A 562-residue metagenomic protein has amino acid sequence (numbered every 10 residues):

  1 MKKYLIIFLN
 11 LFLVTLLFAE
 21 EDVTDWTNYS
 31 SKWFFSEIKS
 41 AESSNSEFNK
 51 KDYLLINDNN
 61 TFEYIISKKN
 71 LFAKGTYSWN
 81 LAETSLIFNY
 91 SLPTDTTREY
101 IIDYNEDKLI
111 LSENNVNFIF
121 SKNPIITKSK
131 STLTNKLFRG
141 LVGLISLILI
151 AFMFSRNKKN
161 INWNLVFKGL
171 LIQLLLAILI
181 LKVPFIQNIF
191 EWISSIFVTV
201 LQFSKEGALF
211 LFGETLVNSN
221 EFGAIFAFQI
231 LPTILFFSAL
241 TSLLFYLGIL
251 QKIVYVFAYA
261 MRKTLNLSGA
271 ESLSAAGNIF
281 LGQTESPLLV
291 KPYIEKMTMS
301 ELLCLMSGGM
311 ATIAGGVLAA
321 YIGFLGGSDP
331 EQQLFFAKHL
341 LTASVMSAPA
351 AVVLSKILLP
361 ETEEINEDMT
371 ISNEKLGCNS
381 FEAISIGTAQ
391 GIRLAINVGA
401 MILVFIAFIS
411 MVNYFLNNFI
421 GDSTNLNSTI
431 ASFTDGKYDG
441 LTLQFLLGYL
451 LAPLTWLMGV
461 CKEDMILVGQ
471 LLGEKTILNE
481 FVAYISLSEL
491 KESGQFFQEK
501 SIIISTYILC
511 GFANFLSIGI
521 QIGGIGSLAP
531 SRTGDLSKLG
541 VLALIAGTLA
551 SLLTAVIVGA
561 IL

Functional and structural regions predicted by a protein language model:
M1-W26, S30: Bacterial Sec-dependent N-terminal signal peptides
E21-Y29, K39-I87, L92-P93: N-terminal glycine/threonine-rich, aromatic-flanked beta-hairpin/loop signature
S36-I38, F48, V116-A227, E382-S385 (+2 more regions): N-terminal alpha-helical transmembrane segments of multi-pass membrane transport and channel/translocase proteins
G143-S155, G169-L181, I234-L243, G315-G323 (+5 more regions): Hydrophobic core segments of alpha-helical transmembrane domains in multi-pass membrane transport and ion-translocation
N162, F167-L170, I178-L211, E364-D368 (+2 more regions): Interfacial/capping segments of alpha-helical transmembrane domains
R262-L325, S380, G469-I545, L549-L553 (+1 more regions): Alpha-helical membrane segments and immediately flanking helix-loop junctions that form or couple to the substrate/ion
V345-L394: Long, contiguous bundles of hydrophobic transmembrane helices that form the permeation core of multi-pass
A389-E492: Transmembrane helical segments that form the transport core of multi-pass membrane transport proteins
